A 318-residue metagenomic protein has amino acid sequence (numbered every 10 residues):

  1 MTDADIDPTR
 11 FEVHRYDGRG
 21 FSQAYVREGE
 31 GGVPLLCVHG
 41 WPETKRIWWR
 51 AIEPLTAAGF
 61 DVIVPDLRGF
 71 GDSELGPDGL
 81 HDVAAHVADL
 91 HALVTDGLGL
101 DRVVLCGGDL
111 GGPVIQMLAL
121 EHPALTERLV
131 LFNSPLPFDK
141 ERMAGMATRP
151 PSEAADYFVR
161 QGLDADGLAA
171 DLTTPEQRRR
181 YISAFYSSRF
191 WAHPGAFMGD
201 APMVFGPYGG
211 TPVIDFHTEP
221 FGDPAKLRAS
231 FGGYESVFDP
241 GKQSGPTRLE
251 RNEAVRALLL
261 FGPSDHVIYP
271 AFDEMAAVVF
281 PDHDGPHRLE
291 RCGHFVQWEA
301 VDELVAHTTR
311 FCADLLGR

Functional and structural regions predicted by a protein language model:
T2-R15, G20-V26, P34, I63 (+3 more regions): Flexible "cap/lid" subdomain of the alpha/beta-hydrolase fold that forms the substrate-access gate
G32, G40-E43, D109: Active-site glycine-rich loops that stabilize anionic/oxyanionic intermediates across multiple enzyme folds
C37-G40, V64: Structural cue for short, hydrophobic secondary-structure segments
P42-R50, V62: Serine-hydrolase catalytic-loop signature spanning alpha/beta hydrolases and amidase-signature enzymes
I47, D89, A229, E303 (+1 more regions): Charged catalytic carboxylate motif
W49, Q116-L120, V305: Short, hydrophobic alpha-helix immediately C-terminal to the catalytic nucleophile
T56-D66: Active-site machinery of serine-nucleophile hydrolases
H283-R318: Catalytic active-site module of serine/aspartate enzymes centered on a nucleophile-bearing elbow/loop
